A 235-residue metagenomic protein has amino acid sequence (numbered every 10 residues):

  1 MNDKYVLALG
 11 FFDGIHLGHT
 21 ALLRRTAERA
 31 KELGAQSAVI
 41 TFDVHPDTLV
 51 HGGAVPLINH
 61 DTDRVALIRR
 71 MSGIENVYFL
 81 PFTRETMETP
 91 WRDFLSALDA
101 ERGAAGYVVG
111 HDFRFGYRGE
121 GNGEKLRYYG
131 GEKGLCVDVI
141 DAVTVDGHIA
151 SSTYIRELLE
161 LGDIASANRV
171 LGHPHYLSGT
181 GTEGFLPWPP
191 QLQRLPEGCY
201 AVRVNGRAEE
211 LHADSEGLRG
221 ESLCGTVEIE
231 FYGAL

Functional and structural regions predicted by a protein language model:
M1-L235: Nucleotidyltransferase catalytic core that binds NTPs
